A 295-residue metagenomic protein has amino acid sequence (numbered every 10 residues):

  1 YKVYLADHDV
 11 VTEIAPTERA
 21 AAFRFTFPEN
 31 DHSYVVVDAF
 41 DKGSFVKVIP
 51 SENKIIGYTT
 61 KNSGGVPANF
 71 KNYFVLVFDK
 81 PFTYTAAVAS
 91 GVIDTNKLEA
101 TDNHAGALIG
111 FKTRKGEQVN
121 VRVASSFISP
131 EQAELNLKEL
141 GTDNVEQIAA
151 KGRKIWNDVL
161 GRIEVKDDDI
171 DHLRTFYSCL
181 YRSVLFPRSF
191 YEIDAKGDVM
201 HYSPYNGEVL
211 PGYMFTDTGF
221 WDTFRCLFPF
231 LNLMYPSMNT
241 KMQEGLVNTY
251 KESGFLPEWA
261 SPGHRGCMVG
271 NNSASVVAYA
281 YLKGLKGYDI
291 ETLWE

Functional and structural regions predicted by a protein language model:
Y1-F215: Beta-sandwich/jelly-roll carbohydrate-recognition scaffolds of carbohydrate-active enzymes
E13, Y213-M214, F230-M234, G263: Hydrophobic alpha-helical bundle architecture
P16-R19, T101-N103, F220-T223, M234 (+2 more regions): Short, glycine/acidic-rich beta->alpha junctions
A21, G43-F45, I128-E131, F186 (+7 more regions): Flexible loop/turn segments at secondary-structure boundaries
R24, S33-Y34, S178-E192, T216-N239 (+1 more regions): Alpha-helical support elements that line or immediately flank enzyme active sites and cofactor-binding pockets
L160-D167, L233, G284-Y288: Inter-helical turn/loop segments and adjacent helix faces that build the functional surface of alpha-helical bundle
D171-H172, Y213-D222, R265-S273: Secondary-structure capping and boundary motifs in well-ordered enzyme cores
G197-H201, N206-E208, S237-I290, E295: Helix-terminus loop motifs that line ligand-binding clefts
